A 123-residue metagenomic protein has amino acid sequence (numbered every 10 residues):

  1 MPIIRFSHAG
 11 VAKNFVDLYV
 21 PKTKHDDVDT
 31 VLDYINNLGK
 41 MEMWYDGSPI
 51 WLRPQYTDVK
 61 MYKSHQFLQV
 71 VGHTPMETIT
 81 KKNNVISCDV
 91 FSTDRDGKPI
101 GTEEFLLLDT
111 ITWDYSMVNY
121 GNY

Functional and structural regions predicted by a protein language model:
M1-K63: Active-site-proximal loop/helix segment associated with metal-binding centers of metalloenzymes
P54-V118: Conserved beta-sheet core of the metallophosphoesterase superfamily
G121-Y123: Active-site or metal-binding loop neighborhoods of secreted/extracellular toxin and effector enzymes
